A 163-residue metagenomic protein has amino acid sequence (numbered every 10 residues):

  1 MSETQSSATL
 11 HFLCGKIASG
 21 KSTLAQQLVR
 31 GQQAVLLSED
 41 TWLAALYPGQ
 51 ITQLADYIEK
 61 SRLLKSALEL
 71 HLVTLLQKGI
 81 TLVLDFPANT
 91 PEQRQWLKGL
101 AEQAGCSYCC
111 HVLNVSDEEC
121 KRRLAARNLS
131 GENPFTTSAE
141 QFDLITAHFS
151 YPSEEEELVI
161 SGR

Functional and structural regions predicted by a protein language model:
M1-T9: Extreme N-terminal, non-catalytic leader segments that precede Walker-type/kinase nucleotide-binding cores
L13: Hydrophobic anchor at the beta1->P-loop junction of P-loop NTPases
K16: P-loop (Walker A) phosphate-binding loop of NTP-binding proteins
S19, T23-I80: Conserved substrate/cofactor phosphate-moiety recognition/catalytic segment in nucleotide-dependent phosphotransferases
A34-L36, Y108-V112, E157-I160: Conserved beta-strand scaffold positions in the cores of enzyme catalytic domains, especially in NTP/NDP-utilizing
E59-A104, Y108: Glycine-rich phosphate-binding loop used to anchor ATP phosphates in small-molecule kinases, encompassing both
A104-R123: Conserved phosphate-donor/acceptor-positioning beta-strand/loop module used by diverse small-molecule
L129-R163: Small-molecule kinase domains that catalyze NTP-dependent phosphoryl transfer to phosphate-bearing small molecules
